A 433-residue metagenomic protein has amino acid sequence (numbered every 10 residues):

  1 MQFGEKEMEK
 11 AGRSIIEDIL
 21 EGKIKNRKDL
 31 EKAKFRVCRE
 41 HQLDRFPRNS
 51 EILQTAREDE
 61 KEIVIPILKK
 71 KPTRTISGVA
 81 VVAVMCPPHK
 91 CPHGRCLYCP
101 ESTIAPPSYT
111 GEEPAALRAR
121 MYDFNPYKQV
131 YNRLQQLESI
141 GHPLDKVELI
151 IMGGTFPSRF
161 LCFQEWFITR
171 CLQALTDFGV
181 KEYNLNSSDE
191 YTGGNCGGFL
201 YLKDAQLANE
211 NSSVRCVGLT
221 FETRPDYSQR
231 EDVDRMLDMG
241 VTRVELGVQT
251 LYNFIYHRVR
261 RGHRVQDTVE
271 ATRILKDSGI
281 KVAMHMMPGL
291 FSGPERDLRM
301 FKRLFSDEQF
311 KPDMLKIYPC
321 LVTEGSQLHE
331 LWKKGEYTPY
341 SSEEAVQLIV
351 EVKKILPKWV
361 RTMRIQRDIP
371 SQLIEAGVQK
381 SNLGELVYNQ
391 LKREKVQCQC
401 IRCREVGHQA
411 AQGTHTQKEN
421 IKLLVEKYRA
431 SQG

Functional and structural regions predicted by a protein language model:
M1-Q129, R133-G194, K358: Flexible, acidic/Gly-rich N-terminal and inter-domain linker regions that tether and position cofactor-handling modules
E9-E17, E31-F35, L53, Y127-Y131 (+8 more regions): Generic detector of well-ordered alpha-helical segments enriched in charged/polar residues, highlighting helical
K70-T75, E138-G141, A208-S213, V425-R429: Short boundary motifs at domain starts and secondary-structure transition points
H93-G94, P107, F160, R230-E231 (+2 more regions): Short helix/loop capping segments that flank catalytic or ligand/cofactor-binding pockets
C99-S102, Q249, Y318-C320, I365: Generic beta-structure capping elements
E112-Q129, L149, G153-Q173, V180-A283 (+2 more regions): Conserved non-cysteine loop/helix-boundary elements of the Radical SAM core domain that shape
H142, G279, E308, L356-P357: A structural signal for short coil/turn segments at secondary-structure junctions
E336-G433: C-terminal accessory regions of radical SAM enzymes
